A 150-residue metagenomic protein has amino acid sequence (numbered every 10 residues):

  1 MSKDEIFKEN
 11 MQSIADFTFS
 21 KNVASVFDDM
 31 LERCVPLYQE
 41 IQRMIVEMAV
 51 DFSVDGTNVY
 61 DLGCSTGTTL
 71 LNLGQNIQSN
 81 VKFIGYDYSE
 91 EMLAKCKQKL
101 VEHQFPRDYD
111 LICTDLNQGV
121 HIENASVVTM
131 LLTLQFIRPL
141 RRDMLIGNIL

Functional and structural regions predicted by a protein language model:
M1-V26: N-terminal, positively charged/glycine-rich alpha-helical extensions of SAM-dependent methyltransferases
L37-D55: Conserved alpha-helix/loop element of class I SAM-dependent methyltransferases that forms part of the SAM/SAH-binding
Y60, S65, T69-N117: Class I SAM-dependent methyltransferase SAM/SAH-binding core
L73, N148-I149: Class I S-adenosylmethionine-dependent transferase superfamily signal
Q118-E123: Short conserved loop adjoining the S-adenosyl-L-methionine
T129: A conserved beta-strand element that flanks and buttresses the S-adenosyl-L-methionine
T133: Hydrophobic adenine-recognition pocket in adenosine-nucleotide-binding enzymes
I137-N148: A short, conserved alpha-helix within the catalytic core of class I
